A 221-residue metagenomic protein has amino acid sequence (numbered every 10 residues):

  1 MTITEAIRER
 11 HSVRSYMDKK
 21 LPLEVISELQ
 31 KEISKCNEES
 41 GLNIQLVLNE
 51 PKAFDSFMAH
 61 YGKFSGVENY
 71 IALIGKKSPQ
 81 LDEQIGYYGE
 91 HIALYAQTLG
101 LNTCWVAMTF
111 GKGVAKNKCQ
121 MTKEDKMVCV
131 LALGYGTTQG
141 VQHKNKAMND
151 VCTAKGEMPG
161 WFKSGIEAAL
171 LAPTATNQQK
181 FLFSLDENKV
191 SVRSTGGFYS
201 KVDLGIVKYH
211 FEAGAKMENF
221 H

Functional and structural regions predicted by a protein language model:
M1-H221: Acidic, surface-exposed loops and disordered segments
